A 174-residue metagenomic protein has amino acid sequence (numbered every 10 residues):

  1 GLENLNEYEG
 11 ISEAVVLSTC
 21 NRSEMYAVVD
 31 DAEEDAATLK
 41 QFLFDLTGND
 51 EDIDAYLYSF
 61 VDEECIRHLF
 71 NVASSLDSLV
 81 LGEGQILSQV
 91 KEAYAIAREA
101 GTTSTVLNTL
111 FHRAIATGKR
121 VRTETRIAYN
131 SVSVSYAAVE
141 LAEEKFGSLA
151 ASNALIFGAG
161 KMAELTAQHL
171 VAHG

Functional and structural regions predicted by a protein language model:
G1-S78: A glycine-rich (often HGG/GG-containing) alpha/beta subdomain
E3, A37, Q41, S88 (+5 more regions): A broad, structural surface signal
N4, F42, E99, F157-A159: Generic detector of bulky aromatic hydrophobic side chains
Y26, K40-F42, L69-F70, V90 (+4 more regions): Broad hydrophobic/π-residue packing in well-ordered secondary structure
E51-S152: Glycine/serine-rich phosphate-binding loop and adjoining beta1-alpha1 elements at the start of nucleotide-handling
E143-G174: Glycine-rich phosphate/diphosphate-binding loop of Rossmann-like nucleotide-binding domains
